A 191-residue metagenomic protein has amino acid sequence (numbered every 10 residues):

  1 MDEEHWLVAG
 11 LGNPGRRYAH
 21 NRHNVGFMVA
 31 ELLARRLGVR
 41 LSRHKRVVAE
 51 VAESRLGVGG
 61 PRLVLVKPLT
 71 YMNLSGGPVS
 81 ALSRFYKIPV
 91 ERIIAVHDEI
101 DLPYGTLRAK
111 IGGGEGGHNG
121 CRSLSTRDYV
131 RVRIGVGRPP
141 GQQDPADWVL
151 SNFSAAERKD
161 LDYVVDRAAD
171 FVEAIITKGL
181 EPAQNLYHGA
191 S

Functional and structural regions predicted by a protein language model:
M1-I111, R122-V132, P139-D147, K159-G189: Nucleotide and nucleotide-moiety/phosphate-recognizing core
G114: Short glycine/threonine-rich catalytic loop with a Thr-x-Gly-x-Asp
A155-A156: A hydrophobic, small-residue-rich beta->alpha segment in the mid-to-C-terminal subdomain of diverse proteins
